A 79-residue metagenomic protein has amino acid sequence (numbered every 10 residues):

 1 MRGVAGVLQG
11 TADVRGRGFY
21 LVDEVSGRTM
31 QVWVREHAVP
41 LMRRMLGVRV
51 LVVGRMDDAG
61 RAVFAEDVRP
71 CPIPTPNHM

Functional and structural regions predicted by a protein language model:
M1-G16: Structural detector for short beta-strands of small beta-barrel domains
V4, R17, R28-M30, L46-V50: A generic structural signal for short beta-strands and their flanking turns/coil linkers
V14-V34: OB-fold (S1/OB) nucleic-acid-binding surfaces
D23-V25, E36, M56, R69: A mature extracytoplasmic/lumenal domain signature
M30-M42, D58: Histidine- and aromatic-rich ligand-binding microenvironments
H37-V53: Short nucleic-acid-contacting surface segments enriched for D/E, G, S/T with interspersed K/R
R55-M79: OB-fold/S1-family single-stranded nucleic acid-binding modules
